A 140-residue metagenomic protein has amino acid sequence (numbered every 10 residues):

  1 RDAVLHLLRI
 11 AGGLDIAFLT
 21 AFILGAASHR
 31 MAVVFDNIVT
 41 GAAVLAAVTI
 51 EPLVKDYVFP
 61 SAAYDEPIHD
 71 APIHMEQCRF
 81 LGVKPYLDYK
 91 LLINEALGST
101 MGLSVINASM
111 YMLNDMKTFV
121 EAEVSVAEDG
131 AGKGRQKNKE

Functional and structural regions predicted by a protein language model:
R1-E140: N-terminal loops that bind phosphate or other acidic moieties and the adjacent beta-alpha structural core
